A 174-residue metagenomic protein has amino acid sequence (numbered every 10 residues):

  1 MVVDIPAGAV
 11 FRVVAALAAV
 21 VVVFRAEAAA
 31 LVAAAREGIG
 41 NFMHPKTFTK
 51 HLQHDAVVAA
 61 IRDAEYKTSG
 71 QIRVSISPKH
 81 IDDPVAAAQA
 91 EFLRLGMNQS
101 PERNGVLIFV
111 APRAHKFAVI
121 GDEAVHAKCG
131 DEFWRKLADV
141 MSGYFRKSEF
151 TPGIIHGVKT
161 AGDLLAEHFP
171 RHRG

Functional and structural regions predicted by a protein language model:
M1-N41: Periodic low-complexity repeat segments enriched in small/acidic residues
I39-G174: A structural boundary signal for the start of the first folded domain, especially the loop/turn and N-capping region
